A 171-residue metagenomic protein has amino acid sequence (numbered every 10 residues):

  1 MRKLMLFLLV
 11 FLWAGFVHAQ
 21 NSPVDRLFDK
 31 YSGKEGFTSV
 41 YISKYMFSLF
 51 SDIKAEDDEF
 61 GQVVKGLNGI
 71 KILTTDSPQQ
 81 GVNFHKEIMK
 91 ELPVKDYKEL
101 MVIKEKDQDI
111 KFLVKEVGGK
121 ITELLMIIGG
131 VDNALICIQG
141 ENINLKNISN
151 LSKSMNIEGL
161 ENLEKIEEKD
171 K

Functional and structural regions predicted by a protein language model:
M1-V24: Bacterial Sec-dependent N-terminal signal peptides
P23-E87: Early exported N-terminus immediately downstream of N-terminal targeting peptides
K34-F37, K65-L67, Y97, E105-D109 (+1 more regions): Extracytoplasmic
V63-G66, I70, E91-K95, L151-S154: Structured segments of extracytoplasmic/periplasmic soluble domains in secreted or envelope-associated proteins
I70-K111: Mid-length scaffold segments of soluble, non-membrane domains
P93, I103-D109, G129, N147-S149 (+1 more regions): Contiguous interface-forming segments/domains that mediate binding rather than catalysis
L113-L145: A short, solvent-exposed beta-edge/loop patch
E141-K171: C-terminal partner/receptor-binding element of secreted or periplasmic proteins
